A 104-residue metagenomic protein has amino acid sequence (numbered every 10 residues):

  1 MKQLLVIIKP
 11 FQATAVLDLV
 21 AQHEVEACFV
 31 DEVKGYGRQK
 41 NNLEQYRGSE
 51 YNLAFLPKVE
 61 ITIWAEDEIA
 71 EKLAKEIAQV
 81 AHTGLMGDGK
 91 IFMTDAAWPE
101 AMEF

Functional and structural regions predicted by a protein language model:
M1-F104: Positively charged, small/polar-rich N-terminal and surface patches that mediate targeting and assembly and bind
